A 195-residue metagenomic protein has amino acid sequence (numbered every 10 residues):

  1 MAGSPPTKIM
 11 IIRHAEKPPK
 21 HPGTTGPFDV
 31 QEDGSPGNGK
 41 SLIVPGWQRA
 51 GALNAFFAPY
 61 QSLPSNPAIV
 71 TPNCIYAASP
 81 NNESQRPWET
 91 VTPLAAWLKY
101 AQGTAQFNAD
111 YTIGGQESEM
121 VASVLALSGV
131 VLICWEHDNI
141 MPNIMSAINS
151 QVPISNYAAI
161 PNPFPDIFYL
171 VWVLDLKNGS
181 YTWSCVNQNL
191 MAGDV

Functional and structural regions predicted by a protein language model:
A2-G129, N139-V195: Active-site-proximal alpha-helix that buttresses catalytic centers in soluble enzyme cores
C134-E136: Short beta-strand segments
